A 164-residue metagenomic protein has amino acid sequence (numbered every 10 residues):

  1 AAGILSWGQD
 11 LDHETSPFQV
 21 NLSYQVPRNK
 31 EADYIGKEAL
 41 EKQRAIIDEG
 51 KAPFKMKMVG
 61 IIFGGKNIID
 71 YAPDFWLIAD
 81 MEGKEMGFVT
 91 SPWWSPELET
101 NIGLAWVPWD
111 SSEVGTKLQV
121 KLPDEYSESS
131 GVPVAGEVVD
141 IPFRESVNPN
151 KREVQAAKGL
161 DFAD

Functional and structural regions predicted by a protein language model:
A1-D164: Conserved, structured C-terminal
